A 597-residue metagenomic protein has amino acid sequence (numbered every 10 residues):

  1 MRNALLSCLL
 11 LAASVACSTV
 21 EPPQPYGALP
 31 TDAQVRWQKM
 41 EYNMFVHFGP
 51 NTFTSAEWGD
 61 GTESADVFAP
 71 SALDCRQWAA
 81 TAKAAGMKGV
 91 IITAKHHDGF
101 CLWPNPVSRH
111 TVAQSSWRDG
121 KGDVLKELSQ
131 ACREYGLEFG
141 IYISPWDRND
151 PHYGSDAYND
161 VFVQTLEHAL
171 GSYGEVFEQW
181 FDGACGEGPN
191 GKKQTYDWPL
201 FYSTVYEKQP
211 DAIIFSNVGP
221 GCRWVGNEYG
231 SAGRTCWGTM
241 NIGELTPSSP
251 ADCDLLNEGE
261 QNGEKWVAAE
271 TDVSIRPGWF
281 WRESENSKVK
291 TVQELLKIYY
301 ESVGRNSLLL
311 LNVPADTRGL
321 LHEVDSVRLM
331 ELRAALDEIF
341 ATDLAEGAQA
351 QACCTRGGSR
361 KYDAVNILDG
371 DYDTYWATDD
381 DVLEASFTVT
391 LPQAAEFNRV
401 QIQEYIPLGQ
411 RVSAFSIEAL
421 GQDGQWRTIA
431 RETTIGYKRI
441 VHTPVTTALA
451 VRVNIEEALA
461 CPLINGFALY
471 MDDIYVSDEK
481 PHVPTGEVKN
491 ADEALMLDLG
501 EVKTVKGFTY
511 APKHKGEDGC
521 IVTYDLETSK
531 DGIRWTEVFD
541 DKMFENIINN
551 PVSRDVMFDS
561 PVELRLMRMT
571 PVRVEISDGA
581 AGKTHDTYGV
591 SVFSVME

Functional and structural regions predicted by a protein language model:
M1-L5, A82: Positively charged n-region of N-terminal signal peptides that target proteins for export
S7-S14: Bacterial N-terminal signal peptides
V20-L383, T388-V389, Q393-E396, Q401-Q403 (+10 more regions): Mature catalytic domains of secreted/periplasmic carbohydrate-active enzymes
D380-A385, I406-I474, A491-E493, H514-E597: Trp- and acidic/polar-enriched beta-sheet ligand-binding modules for extracellular glycan and matrix recognition
I474-P481: Intrinsically disordered, low-complexity Ser/Thr-rich linker and spacer segments in cell-wall-related proteins
H482-D492: Solvent-exposed, flexible loop/coil segments flanking beta-strands in beta-rich domains
